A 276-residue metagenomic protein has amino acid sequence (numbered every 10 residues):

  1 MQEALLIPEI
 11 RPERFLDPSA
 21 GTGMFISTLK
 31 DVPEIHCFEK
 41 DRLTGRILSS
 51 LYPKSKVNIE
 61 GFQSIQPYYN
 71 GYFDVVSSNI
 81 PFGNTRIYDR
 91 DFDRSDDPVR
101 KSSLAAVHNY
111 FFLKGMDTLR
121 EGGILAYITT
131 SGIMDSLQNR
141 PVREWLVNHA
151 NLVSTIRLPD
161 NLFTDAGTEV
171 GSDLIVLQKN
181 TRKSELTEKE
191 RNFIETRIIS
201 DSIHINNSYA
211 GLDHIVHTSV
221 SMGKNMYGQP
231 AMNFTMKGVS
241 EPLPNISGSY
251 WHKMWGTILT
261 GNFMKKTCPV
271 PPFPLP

Functional and structural regions predicted by a protein language model:
M1-T85, T129-G132, I175: Conserved S-adenosyl-L-methionine
P33-E34, K54-S55, F92-D96, V142-W145: Glycine-rich, phosphate-binding/catalytic loops in enzymes
K40, S102-F163, S172-V176: Conserved Class I SAM-dependent methyltransferase catalytic core
I80-F111: Mobile active-site "lid"/loop adjacent to the S-adenosyl-L-methionine
P81-G83, G132-M134, L162-F163, T181-K183: Conserved nucleotide-binding/hydrolysis micro-motifs of P-loop NTPases
D91-D93, P141-R143, V170-S172, R191: Short secondary-structure boundary/capping segments
T164-P272: Flexible, glycine-/basic-rich loop-and-beta segments that form/coincide with the SAM-dependent methyltransferase
P274-P276: Charged, non-catalytic accessory extensions
